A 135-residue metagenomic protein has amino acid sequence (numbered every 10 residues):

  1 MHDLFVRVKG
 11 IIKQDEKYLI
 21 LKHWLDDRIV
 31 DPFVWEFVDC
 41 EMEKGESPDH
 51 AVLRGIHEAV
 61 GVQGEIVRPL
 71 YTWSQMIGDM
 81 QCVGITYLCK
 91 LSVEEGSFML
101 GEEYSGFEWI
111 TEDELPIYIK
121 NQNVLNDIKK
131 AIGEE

Functional and structural regions predicted by a protein language model:
M1-E36, E65, L91: N-terminal strand-loop-strand
H2-L4, D31-V34, D79-V83, G101-Y104: A generic structural micro-feature
Q14, W73-G96, E108: Active-site-adjacent beta-strand/loop module that shapes the phosphate/pyrophosphate-binding cleft
L19, E43, P116: Nucleotide phosphate-binding site architecture
K22-H23, L70-T72: Generic short beta-strand segments
F37-L70: The catalytic Nudix box helix
L88, F98-K129: NUDIX/MutT-family hydrolases
I132-E135: Generic C-terminal helix-cap and adjacent flexible tail
